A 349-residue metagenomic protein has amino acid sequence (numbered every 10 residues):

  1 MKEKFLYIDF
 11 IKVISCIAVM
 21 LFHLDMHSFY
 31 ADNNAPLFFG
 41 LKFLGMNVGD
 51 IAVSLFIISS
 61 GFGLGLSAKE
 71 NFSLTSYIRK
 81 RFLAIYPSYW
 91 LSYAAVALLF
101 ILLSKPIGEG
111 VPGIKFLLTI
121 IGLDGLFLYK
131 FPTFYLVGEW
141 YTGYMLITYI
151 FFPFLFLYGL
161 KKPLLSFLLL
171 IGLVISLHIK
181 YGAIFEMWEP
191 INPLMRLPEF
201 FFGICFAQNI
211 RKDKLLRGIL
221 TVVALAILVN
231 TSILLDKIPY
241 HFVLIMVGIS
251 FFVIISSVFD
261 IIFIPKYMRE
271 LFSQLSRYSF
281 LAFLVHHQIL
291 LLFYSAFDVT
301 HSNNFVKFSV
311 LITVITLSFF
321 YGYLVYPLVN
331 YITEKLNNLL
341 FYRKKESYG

Functional and structural regions predicted by a protein language model:
M1-I175, Q274, Y278, V299-G349: Membrane-cytosol interface segments of multi-pass membrane proteins, especially ER/Golgi lipid-handling enzymes
I58-G61, G203, F252-S256, L290 (+1 more regions): Alpha-helical transmembrane segments of polytopic integral membrane proteins, especially the permease/helical cores
F131-T133, G182-F185: Short acidic, glycine/proline-rich loop/turn micro-motifs
Y149-L155, F200-A207: Generic transmembrane alpha-helix motif of multi-pass integral membrane proteins
H178-G182, W188-F201, Q208-L281, H287-V314: Alpha-helical transmembrane segments and terminal signal-anchor/GPI-anchor hydrophobic tails, characterized by long
